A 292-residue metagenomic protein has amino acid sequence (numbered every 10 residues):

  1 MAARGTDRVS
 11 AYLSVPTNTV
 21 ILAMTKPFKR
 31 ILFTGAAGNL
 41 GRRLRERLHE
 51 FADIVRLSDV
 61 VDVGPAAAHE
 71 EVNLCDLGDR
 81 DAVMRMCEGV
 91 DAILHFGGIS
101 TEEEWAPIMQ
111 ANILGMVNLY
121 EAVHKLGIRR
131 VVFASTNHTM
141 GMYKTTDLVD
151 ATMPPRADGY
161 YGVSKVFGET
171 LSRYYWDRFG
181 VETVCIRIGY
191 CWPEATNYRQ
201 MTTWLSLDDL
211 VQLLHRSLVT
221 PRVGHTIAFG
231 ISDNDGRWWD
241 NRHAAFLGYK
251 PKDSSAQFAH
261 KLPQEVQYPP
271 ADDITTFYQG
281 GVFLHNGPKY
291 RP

Functional and structural regions predicted by a protein language model:
I31-E50: N-terminal Rossmann NAD(P)H-binding glycine-rich loop of SDR-like oxidoreductase domains
F51-P65: Conserved glycine-rich Rossmann-like NAD(P)H-binding loop of the short-chain dehydrogenase/reductase
G64, C75-A111: NAD(P)H-binding glycine-rich loop region in Rossmannoid oxidoreductase-like domains and their noncatalytic homologs
C75-G78, P107-N118, N137, P155 (+2 more regions): Glycine-rich NAD(P)-binding loop of the Rossmann-fold in SDR/ketoreductase-type enzymes
Q110, K144-G180: Catalytic helix-loop patch of NAD(P)-dependent Rossmann-fold dehydrogenases
N118-R156: Conserved Rossmann-fold NAD(P)-dependent oxidoreductase catalytic core, especially the SDR/UDP-sugar
R187-E194, W204-H225, D233: Alpha-helical substrate-binding/gating segment
N234-K250, L262-R291: Conserved C-terminal active-site "lid" loop/helix of NAD(P)H-dependent oxidoreductases that clamps the redox cofactor
